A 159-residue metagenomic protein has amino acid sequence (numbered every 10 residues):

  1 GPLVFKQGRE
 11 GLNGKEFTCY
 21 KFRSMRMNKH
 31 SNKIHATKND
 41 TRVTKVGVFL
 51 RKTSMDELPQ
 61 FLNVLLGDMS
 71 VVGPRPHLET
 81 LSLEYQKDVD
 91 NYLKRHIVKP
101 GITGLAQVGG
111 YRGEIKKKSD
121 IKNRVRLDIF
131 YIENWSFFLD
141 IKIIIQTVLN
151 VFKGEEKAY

Functional and structural regions predicted by a protein language model:
G1-Y159: Conserved small/aromatic sequence motifs within transmembrane helices
